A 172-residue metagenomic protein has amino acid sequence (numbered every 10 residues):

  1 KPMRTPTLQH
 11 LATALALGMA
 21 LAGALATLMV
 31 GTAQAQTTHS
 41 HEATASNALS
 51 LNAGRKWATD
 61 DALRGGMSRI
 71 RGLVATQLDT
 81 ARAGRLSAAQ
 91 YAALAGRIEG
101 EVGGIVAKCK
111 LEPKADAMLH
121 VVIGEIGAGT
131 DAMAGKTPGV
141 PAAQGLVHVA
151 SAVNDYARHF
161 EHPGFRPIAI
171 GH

Functional and structural regions predicted by a protein language model:
R4-M19: Bacterial N-terminal signal peptides that target proteins for export
Q34-L86, I168: Immediate post-signal-peptide N-terminus of mature secreted/exported proteins
K56, T80-Y91, E112-D116, G139-L146: Alpha-helical rod/repeat scaffolding segments in eukaryotic adaptors/tethers and long-chain four-helix cytokines
T59-G66, S87, Y91-L94, M118-V122 (+2 more regions): Amphipathic alpha-helix face/heptad-repeat signature
E101-H120: Short, solvent-exposed, charged loop/turn and helix-capping segments that join or cap alpha-helices on peripheral
L119-H172: Helix-rich interaction surfaces within compact, conserved domain-sized segments that mediate assembly or partner
